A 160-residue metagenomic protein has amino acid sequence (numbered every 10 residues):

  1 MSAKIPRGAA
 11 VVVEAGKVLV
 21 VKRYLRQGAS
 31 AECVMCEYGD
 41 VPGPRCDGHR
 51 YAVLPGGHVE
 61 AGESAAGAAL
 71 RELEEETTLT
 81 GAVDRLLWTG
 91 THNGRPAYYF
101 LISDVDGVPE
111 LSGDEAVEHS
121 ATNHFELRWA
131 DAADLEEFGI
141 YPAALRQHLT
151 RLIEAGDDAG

Functional and structural regions predicted by a protein language model:
M1-V53, G81, R85: N-terminal strand-loop-strand
G8-A9, E14, E60, S64-G67 (+2 more regions): Residue-level detector of intrinsically disordered, flexible termini and proteolytic processing junctions
C33-M35, L73, P96, A144 (+1 more regions): A generic membrane alpha-helix/interface feature
G57-A82, W88-A143: Unchanged
E137-G160: Charged phosphate-binding loop/patch that engages nucleotide di/tri-phosphates or the phosphate backbone of nucleic
